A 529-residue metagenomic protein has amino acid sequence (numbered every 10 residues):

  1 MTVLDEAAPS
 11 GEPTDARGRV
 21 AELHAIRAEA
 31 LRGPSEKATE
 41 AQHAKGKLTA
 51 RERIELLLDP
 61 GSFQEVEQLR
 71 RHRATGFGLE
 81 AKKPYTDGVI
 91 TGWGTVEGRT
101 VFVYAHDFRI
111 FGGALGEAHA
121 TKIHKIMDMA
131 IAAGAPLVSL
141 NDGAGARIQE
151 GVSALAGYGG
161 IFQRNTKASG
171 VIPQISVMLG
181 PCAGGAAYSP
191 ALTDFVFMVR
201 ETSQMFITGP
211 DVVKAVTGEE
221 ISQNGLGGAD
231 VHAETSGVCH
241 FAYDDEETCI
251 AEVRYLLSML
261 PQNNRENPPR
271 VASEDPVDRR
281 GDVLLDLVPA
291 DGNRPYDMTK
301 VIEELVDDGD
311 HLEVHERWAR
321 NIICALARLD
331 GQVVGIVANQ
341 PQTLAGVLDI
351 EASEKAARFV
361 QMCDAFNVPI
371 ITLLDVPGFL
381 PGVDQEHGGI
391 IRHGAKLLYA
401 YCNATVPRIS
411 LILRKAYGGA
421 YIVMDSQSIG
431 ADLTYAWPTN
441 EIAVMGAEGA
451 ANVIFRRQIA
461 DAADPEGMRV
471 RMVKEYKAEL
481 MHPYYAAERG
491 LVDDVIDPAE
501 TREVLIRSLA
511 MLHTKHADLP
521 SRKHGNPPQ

Functional and structural regions predicted by a protein language model:
M1-Q529: Ligand-binding clefts of soluble mixed alpha/beta catalytic domains
